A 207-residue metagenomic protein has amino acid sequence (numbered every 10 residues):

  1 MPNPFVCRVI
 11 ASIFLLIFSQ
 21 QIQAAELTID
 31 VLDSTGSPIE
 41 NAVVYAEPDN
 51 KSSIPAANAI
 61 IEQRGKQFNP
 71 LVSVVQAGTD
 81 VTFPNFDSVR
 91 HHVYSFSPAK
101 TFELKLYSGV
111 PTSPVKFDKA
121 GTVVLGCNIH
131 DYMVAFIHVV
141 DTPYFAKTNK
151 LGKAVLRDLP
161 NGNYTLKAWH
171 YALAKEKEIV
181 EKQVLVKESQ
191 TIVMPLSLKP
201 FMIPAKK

Functional and structural regions predicted by a protein language model:
Q23-S34, P200-K207: A short, Gly/Thr-enriched small/hydrophobic beta-strand-prone motif that recurs across taxa
L27-D33, V44, F83, G152-A154: A short, amphipathic beta-strand motif
T35-K51, P55-A56, S88, D131-F136 (+1 more regions): Short, ordered, surface-exposed loop/turn motifs in non-cytosolic proteins
V44, T79-N85, G162-L173: A short, solvent-exposed beta-strand micro-motif common in secreted/extracellular proteins
A56-Q67, L71-V75, L106, Y144-L151: Short, acidic Ser/Thr/Gly-rich low-complexity loop/linker segments typical of extracellular and cell-surface proteins
E103, S108, V140-K147, Y171-V193: Structured interaction patches on ligand/partner-binding surfaces of diverse proteins
T112-P114, L151-D158: Short, surface-exposed beta-strand/beta-hairpin micro-motifs centered on an aromatic residue
G121, P160-N163: A glycine-anchored, Pro-Gly-centered beta-turn/N-cap motif
